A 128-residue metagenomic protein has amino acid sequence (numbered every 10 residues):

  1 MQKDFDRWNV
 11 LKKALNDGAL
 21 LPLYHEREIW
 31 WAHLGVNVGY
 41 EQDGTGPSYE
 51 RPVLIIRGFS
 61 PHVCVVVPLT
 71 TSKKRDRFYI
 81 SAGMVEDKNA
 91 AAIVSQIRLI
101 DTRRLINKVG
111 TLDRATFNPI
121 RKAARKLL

Functional and structural regions predicted by a protein language model:
M1-N9, A14, P22, P47 (+1 more regions): C-terminal terminal-subdomain/extension
E26-R27: Loop/turn positions that initiate beta-strands
G35-Y40: Short, charged beta-turn/beta-strand-edge "cap" motif at the junction between a beta-strand and an adjacent loop
Q42-E86: Compact nucleic-acid interaction/catalytic patches
